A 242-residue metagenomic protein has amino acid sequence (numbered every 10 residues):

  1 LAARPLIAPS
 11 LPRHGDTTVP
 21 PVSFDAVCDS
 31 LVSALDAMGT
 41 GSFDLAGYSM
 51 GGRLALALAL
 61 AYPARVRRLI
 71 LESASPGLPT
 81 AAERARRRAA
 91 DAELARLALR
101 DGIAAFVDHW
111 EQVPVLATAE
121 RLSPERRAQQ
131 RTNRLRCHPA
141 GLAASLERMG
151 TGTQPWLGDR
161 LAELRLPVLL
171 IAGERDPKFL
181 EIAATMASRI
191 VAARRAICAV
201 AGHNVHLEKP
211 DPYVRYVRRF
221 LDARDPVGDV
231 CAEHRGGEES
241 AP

Functional and structural regions predicted by a protein language model:
P5-A46, R215-R218: Active-site loop/oxyanion-hole signature of alpha/beta-hydrolase fold enzymes
L11-G15, P76, G202-V205: Alpha/beta-hydrolase active-site loop signature
G47-G51, A55: Gly/Ala-rich beta-loop-alpha elbow adjacent to hydrolase catalytic centers
L60, R67-L99: Flexible "cap/lid" loop of the alpha/beta hydrolase fold
A92-L99, H109-R121, Q129-N133, A144-T151: Helix-loop "lid/cap" segments that line or gate small-molecule binding pockets
N133-S188: Conserved serine/cysteine hydrolase catalytic core
A187-N204: Catalytic histidine neighborhood in serine/cysteine hydrolases with alpha/beta-hydrolase-type architecture
A201-P210, V214: Catalytic histidine-centered segment of alpha/beta-hydrolase-like enzymes
